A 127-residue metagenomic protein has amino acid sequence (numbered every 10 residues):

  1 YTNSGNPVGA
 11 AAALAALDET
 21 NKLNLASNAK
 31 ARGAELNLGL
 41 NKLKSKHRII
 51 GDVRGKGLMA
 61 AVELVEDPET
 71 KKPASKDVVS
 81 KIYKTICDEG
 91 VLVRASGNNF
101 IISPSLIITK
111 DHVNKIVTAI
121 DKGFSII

Functional and structural regions predicted by a protein language model:
Y1-I127: Conserved N-terminal phosphate-binding loop of PLP-dependent enzymes in the Aspartate aminotransferase
